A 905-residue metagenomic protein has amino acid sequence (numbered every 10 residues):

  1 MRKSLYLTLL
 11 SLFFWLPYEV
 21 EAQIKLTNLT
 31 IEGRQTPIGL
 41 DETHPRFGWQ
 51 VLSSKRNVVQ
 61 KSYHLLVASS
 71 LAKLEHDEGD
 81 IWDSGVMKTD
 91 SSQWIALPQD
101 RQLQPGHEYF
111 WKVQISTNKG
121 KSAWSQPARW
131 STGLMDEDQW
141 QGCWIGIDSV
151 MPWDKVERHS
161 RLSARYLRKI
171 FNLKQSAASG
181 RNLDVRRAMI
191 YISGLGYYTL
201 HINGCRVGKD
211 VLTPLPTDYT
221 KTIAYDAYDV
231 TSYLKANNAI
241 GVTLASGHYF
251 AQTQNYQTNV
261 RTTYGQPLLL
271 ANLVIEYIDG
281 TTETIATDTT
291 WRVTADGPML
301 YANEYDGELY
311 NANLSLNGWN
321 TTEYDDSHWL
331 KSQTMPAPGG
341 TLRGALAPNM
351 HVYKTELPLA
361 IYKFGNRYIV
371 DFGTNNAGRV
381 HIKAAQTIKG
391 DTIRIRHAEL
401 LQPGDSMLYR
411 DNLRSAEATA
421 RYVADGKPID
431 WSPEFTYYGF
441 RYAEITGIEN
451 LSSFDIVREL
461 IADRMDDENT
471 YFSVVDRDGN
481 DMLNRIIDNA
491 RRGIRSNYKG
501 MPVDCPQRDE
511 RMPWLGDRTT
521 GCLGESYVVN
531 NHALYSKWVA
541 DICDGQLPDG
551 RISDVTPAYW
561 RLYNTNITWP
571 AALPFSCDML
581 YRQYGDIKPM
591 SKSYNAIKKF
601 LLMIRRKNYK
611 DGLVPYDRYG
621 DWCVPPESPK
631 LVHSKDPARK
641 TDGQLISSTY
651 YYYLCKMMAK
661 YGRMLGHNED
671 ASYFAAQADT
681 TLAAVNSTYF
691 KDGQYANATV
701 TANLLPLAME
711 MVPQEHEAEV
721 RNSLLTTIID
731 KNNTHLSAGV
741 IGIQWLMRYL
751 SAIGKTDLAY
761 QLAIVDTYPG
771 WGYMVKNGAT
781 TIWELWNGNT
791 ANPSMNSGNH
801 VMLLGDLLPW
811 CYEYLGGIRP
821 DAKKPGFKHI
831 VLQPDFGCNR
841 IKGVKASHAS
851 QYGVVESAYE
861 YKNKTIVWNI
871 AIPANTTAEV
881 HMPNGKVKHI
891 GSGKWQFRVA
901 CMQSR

Functional and structural regions predicted by a protein language model:
M1-K25: Bacterial Sec-dependent N-terminal signal peptides
I24-Q507, G516-D517, L534, S553-A558 (+2 more regions): Extracellular/oxidizing-compartment recognition motifs
A188-I192, I202, R379-K389, I393-E399 (+6 more regions): Alpha-helical support elements that line or immediately flank enzyme active sites and cofactor-binding pockets
G196-Y197, D288-A295, Y442, L451-N489 (+9 more regions): Active-site acid/base region of carbohydrate-active enzymes
Y198, V207-K209, P214, I542 (+6 more regions): Active/binding-pocket-proximal capping segment
I240, Y310, D509-E510, V528 (+6 more regions): C-terminal capping/lid segments that line or modulate ligand- or cofactor-binding pockets
N259-R261, G265-V274, T284-G318, G344-A347 (+4 more regions): Non-catalytic C-terminal accessory modules of carbohydrate-active enzymes
